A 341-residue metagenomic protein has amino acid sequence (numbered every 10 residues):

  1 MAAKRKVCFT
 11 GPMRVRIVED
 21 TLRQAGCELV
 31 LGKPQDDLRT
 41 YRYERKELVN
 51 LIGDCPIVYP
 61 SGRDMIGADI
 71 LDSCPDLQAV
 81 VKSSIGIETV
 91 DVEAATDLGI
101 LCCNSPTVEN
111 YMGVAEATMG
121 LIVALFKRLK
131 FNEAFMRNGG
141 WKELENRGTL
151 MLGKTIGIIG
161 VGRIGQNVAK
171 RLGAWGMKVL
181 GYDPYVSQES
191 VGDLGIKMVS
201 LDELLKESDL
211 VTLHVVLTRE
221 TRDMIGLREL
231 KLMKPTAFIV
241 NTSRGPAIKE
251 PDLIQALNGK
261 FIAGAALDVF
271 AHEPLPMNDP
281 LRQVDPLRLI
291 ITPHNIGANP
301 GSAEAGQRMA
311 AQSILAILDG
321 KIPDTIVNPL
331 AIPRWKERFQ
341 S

Functional and structural regions predicted by a protein language model:
M1-I57, G176, E189, R334-S341: N-terminal glycine-/charge-rich "phosphate-binding" loop or analogous flexible N-terminal tail
K4, L77, L152-T155, L227 (+1 more regions): Phosphate-coordination loops involved in phosphoryl transfer and adenosine-cofactor binding
C55-E133, G148: Phosphate/diphosphate ligand-binding glycine-rich loop within oxidoreductases
I66-L71, L180, P184-L281: Rossmann-like adenosine-cofactor binding region
C103, T236-S341: Rossmann-like dinucleotide-binding domain for NAD(H)/NADP(H)
E109, E133-N167: Glycine-rich NAD(P)-binding loop of Rossmann-like domains
A115-A134, K170-M177, R308-K321: Oxidoreductase and adenylate-handling cofactor-binding alpha/beta cores
